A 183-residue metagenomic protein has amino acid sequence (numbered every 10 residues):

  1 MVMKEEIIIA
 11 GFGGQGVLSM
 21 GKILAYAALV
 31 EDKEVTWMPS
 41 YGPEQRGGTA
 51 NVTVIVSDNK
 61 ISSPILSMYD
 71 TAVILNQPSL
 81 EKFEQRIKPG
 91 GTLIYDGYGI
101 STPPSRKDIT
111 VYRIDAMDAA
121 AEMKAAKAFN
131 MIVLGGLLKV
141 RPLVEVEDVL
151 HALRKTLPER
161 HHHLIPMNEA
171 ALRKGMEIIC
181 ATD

Functional and structural regions predicted by a protein language model:
M1-D183: Active-site cofactor/cluster-binding pocket
